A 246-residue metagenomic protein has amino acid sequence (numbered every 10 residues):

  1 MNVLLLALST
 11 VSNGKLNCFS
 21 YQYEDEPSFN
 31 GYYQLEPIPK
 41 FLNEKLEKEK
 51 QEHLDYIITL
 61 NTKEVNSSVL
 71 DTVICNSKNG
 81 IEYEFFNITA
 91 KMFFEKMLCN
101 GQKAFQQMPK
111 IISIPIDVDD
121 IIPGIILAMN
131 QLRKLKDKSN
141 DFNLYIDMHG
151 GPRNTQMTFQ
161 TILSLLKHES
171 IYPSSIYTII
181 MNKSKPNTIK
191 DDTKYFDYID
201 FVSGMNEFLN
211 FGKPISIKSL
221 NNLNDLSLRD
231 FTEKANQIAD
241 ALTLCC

Functional and structural regions predicted by a protein language model:
M1-N143, T158-C246: Long, low-complexity, Lys/Arg-enriched
L144-G150: Short glycine-rich or small-residue beta-strand-to-loop segments that form or flank ligand, phosphate, metal/Fe-S
N154: Phosphate/ribose-phosphate-bearing ligand recognition and processing surfaces, centered on ADP-ribose/NAD(+/P+) systems
